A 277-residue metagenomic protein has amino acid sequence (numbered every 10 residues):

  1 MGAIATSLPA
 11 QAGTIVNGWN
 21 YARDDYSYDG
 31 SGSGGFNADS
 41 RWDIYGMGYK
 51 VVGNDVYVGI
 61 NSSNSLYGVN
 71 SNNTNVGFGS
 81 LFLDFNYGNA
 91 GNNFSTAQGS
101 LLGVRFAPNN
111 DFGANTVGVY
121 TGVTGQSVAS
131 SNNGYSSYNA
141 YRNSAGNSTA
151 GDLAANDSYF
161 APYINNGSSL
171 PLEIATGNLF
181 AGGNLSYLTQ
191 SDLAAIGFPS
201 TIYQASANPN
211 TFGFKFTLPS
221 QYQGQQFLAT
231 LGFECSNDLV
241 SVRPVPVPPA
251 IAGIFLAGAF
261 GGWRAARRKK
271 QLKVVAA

Functional and structural regions predicted by a protein language model:
M1-A3: Bacterial N-terminal signal peptides
L8-A12: Sec/Tat signal peptide C-region and signal peptidase I cleavage site
G13-P244: Surface-exposed extracytoplasmic segments
P246-A266: A short, hydrophobic C-terminal helix/tail in secreted or cell-surface proteins
G261-A277: C-terminal membrane-anchoring or membrane-association module
